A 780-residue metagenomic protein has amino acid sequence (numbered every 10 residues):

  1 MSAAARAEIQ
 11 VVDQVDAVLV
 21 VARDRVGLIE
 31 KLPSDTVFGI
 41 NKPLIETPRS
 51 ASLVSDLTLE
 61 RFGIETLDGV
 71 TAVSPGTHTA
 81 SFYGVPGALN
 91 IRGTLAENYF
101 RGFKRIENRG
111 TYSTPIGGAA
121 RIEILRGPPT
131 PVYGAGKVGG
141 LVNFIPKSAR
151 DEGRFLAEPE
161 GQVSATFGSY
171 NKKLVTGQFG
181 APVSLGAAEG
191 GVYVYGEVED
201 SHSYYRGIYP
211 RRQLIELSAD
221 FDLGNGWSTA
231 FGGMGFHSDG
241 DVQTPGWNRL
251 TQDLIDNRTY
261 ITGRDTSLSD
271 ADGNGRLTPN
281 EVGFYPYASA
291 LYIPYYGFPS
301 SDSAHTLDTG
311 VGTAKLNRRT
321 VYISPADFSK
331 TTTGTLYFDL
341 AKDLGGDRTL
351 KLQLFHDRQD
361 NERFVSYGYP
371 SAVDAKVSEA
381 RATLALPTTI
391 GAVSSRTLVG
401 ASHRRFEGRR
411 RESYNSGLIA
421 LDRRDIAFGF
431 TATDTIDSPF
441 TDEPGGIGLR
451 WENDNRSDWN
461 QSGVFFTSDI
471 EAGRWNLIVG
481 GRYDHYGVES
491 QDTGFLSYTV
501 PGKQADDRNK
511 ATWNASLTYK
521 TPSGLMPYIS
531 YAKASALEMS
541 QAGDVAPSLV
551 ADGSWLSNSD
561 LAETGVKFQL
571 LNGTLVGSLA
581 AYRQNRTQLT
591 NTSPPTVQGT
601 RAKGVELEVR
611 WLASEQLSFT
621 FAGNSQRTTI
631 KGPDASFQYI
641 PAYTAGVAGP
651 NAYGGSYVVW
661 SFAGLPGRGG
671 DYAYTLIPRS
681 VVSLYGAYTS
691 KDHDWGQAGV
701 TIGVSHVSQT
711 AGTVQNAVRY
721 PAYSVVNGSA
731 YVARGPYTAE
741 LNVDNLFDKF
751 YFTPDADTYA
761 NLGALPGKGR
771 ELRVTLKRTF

Functional and structural regions predicted by a protein language model:
M1-I64, D68-G76, L336, G767 (+1 more regions): N-terminal Sec signal peptide and the immediately downstream disordered periplasmic leader that contains the TonB box
T79, A88, K104-P128: Short acidic/polar hinge/loop motifs at secondary-structure boundaries that mediate gating or recognition
G117-A120, P131-E216, L223-S228, G334 (+3 more regions): Outer-membrane beta-barrel translocator/receptor signature
Q213-T397, R405, V576: Outer-membrane beta-barrel domain signature, strongest for Gram-negative TonB-dependent receptors and also present
T333-D360, V373-D492, L571, S578: Face-selective signature of the C-terminal outer-membrane beta-barrel domain
S394-S413, N453-R586, A602, L612-S614 (+2 more regions): Structural signature of Gram-negative outer-membrane beta-barrels, strongest in the C-terminal barrel of TonB-dependent
T574, A580-N585, V597-V714, T775-T779: Gram-negative outer-membrane beta-barrel transporters
T628, S705-T713, R719, Y731-F780: C-terminal beta-signal and adjacent terminal beta-strands/loops of Gram-negative outer-membrane beta-barrel proteins
